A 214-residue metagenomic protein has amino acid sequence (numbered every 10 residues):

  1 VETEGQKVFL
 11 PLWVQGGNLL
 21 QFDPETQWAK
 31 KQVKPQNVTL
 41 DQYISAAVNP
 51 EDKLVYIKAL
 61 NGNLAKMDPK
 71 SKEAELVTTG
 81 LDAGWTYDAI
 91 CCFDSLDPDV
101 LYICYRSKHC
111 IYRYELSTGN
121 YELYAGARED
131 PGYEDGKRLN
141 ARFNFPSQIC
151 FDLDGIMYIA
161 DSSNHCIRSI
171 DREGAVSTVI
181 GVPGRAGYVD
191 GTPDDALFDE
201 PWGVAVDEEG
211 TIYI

Functional and structural regions predicted by a protein language model:
V1, L40-V48, T86-C92: Repeated scaffold domains used in trafficking and secretory/extracellular systems, primarily beta-propellers
E2-G5, V48-D52, F93-P98, F151-D154 (+1 more regions): Residue-level detector of Asp-centered blade-edge/turn motifs that repeat once per structural unit in beta-propeller
K7-P11, L54-I57, V100-I103, I156-I159 (+1 more regions): Conserved beta-propeller blade signature
W13-Q15, A59-L60, R106-S107, S162-S163: Short loop/turn segments immediately following the C-termini of beta-strands
G17-L20, N63-A65, H109-Y112, H165-S169 (+1 more regions): A short loop-to-beta-strand structural motif that recurs across blades of beta-propeller domains
F22-P24, P50, M67-P69, L116 (+1 more regions): Inter-blade boundary loops/turns of WD-repeat beta-propellers
T26-D41, A74-A89, N120-S147, G174-W202: Gly/Pro-rich loop segments of beta-rich domains
C150, Y158-I159, R168-I170, P201-I214: A detector of tandem-repeat and repeat-rich interaction/domain scaffolds
